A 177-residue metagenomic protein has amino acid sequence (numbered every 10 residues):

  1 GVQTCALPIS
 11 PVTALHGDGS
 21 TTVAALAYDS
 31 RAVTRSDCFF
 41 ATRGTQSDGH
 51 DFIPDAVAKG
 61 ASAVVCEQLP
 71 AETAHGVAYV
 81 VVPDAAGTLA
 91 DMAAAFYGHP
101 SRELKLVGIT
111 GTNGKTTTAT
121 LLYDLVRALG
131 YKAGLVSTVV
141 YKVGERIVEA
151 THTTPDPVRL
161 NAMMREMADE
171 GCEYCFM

Functional and structural regions predicted by a protein language model:
G1-T4: Positively charged, low-complexity/disordered segments
A6-D91, A95: N-terminal leader/targeting and accessory segments in enzymes
T88-M177: Phosphate-binding loop of NTP-binding sites
